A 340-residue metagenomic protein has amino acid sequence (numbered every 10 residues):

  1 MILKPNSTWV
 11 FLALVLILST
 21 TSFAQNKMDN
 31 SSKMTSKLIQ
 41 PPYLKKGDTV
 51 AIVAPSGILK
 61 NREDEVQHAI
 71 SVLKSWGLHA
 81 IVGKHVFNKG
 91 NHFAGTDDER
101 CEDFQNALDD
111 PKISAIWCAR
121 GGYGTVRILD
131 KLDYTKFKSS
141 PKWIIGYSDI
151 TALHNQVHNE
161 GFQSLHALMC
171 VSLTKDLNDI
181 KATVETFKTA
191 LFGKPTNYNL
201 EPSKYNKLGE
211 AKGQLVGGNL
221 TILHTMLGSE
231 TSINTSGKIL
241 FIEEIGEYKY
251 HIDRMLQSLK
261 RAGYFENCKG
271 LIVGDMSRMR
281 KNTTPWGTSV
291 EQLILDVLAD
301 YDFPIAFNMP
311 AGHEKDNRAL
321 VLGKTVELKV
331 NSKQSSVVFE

Functional and structural regions predicted by a protein language model:
M1-M34: Bacterial Sec-dependent N-terminal signal peptides
Q25-K112: ATP/NTP phosphate-donor binding region
I52, I116, D149, L223 (+2 more regions): Buried hydrophobic positions in well-ordered alpha/beta secondary-structure cores of metabolic enzymes
A115-W117, I145, I239-F241, I272: Structural motif
L132-V157, Q163-M169, P304: Short, acidic/small-residue loops that bind anionic groups at enzyme active sites
Q163-G228: Conserved anion/nucleotide-ligand pocket segment
L215-L259: Oxyanion-binding "anion nests"
L259-E340: C-terminal active-site/capping subdomain that shapes the small-molecule cofactor and substrate pocket of enzyme
